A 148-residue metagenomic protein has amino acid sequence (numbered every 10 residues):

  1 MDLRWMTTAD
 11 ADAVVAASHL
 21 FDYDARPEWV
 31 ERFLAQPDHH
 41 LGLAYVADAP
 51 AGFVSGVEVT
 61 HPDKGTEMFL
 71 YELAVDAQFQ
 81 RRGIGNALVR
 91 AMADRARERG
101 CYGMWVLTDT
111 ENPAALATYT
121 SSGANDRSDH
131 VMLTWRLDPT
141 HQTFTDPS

Functional and structural regions predicted by a protein language model:
M1-V14: A short beta-loop-alpha structural element at the N-terminal edge of CoA-dependent acyl/N-acetyltransferase catalytic
D22-V46: Active-site rim helix/loop that mediates acceptor-substrate recognition in acyltransferases
L43, A49-E58, F69, A74: Conserved beta-strand in the GNAT
V75, R81-D94, A117-S121: Conserved acetyl-CoA-binding loop-helix of GNAT-fold acetyltransferases
D76, D109: Residue-level recognition of the GNAT/N-acetyltransferase active site
N86, T110-D129, W135: Conserved active-site alpha-helix within GNAT-family acetyltransferase domains
A96-L107: Conserved GNAT acetyl-CoA-binding A-motif
V131-S148: Terminal substrate-recognition subdomain of acyl/acetyltransferases
